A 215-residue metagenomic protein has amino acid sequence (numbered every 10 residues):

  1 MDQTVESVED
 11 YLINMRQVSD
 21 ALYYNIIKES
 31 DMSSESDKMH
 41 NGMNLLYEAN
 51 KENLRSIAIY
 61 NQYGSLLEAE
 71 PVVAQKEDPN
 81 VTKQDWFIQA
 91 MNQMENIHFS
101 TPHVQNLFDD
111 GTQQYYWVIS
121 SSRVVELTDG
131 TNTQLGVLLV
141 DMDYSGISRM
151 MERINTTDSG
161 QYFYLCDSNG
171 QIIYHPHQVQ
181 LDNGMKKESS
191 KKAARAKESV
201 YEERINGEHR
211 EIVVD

Functional and structural regions predicted by a protein language model:
M1-M32: Juxtamembrane extracytoplasmic/periplasmic/luminal helical "stalk" adjacent to the first N-terminal
S19, L54-I59, Q161-Y164: Short, hydrophobic-rich beta-strand element in sensory/regulatory alpha-beta domains
N25, E48-N53, Y63-M142: Extracytoplasmic/periplasmic ligand-binding sensor regions of membrane-associated signaling proteins
H40-Y47, V137-Q180: Solvent-exposed, extracytoplasmic
Y60-V72, G170-P176, V214: Amphipathic coiled-coil signal-relay and dimerization helices
E77-K83, G146-R149, V179-K192: A short, polar/charged loop-to-alpha-helix boundary motif
N169, Q178-D215: Extracellular/periplasmic juxtamembrane segments that couple receptor/chemosensory ectodomains to their
